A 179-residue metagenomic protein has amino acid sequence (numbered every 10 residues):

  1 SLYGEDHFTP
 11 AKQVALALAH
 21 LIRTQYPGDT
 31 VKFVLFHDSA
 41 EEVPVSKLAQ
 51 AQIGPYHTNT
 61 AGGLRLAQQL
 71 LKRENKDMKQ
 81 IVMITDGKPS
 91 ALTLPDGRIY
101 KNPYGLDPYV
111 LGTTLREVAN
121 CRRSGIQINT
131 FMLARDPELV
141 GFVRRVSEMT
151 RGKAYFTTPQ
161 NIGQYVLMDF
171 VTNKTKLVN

Functional and structural regions predicted by a protein language model:
S1-A15, D86: MIDAS-like acidic motif and immediate structural context at the N-terminus of von Willebrand factor A/I domains
T9-T24, F33-V34: An active-site-proximal "capping" alpha-helix that borders the catalytic cofactor pocket
L21-G28, K72-R73, A119-I126: Arginine/glycine-rich "motif VI" loop of SF2 helicases in the C-terminal RecA-like domain
P27-D29, M78-K79, S124-Q127, T150-K153: Short glycine-/polar-rich loops that comprise or flank the Walker A/P-loop and associated switch/sensor motifs
V31, S39-V43, K47-V82, K88-L92 (+2 more regions): Von Willebrand factor
F33-L35, I81-M83, T130-M132: Structural beta-sheet core signal
L48-A49, Q127-N179: Von Willebrand factor A/integrin I-like adhesion domains
I53-T58, G87-R145, M149: VWA/integrin I-like adhesion module and closely mimicked acidic/polar interface patches used
